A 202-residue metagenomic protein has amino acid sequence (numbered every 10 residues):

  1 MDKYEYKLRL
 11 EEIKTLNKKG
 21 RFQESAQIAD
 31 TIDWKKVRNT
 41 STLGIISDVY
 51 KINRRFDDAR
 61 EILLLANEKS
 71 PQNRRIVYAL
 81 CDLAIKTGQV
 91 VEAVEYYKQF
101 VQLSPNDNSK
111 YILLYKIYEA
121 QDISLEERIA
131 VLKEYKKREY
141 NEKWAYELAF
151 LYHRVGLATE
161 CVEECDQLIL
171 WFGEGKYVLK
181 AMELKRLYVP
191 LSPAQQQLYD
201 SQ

Functional and structural regions predicted by a protein language model:
M1-K3, D30-R38, L64-Q72, K98-N106 (+2 more regions): Solenoid-like repeat scaffolds
E5-K35, S41-I52, Q202: Alpha-helical segment of the N-proximal tetratricopeptide repeat
K7, T40-G44, R75, S109 (+3 more regions): Start-of-helix register in tetratricopeptide repeats
E11, I45, A79, L113 (+2 more regions): "A position-specific structural signal for the A-helix of alpha-solenoid helical repeats
E11, T15, V49, L83 (+4 more regions): Residue-level signature for tetratricopeptide repeat
K18-F22, I52-E61, K86-E95, A120-R128 (+2 more regions): Alpha-helical linker/edge segments of TPR/alpha-solenoid repeat scaffolds and analogous pre-/post-domain helices
G44-K51, L64, R75, A79-K86 (+1 more regions): Alpha-helical adaptor scaffolds
K69, Q102-P105, Y140, H153-Y177 (+1 more regions): TPR/TPR-like (Sel1-like) alpha-helical repeat modules
